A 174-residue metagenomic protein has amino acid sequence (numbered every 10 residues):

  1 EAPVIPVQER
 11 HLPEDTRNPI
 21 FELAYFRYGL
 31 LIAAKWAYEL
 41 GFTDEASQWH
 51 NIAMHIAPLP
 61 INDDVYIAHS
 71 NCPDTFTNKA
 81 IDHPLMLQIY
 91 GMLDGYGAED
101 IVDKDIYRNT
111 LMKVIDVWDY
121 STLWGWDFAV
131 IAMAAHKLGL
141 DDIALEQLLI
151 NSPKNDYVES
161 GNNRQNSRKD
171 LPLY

Functional and structural regions predicted by a protein language model:
A2-F21: Aromatic- and carboxylate-enriched substrate-binding clefts and catalytic-loop regions of carbohydrate-active enzymes
I20-Y174: Active-site core of glycosidic bond-cleaving carbohydrate-active enzymes
